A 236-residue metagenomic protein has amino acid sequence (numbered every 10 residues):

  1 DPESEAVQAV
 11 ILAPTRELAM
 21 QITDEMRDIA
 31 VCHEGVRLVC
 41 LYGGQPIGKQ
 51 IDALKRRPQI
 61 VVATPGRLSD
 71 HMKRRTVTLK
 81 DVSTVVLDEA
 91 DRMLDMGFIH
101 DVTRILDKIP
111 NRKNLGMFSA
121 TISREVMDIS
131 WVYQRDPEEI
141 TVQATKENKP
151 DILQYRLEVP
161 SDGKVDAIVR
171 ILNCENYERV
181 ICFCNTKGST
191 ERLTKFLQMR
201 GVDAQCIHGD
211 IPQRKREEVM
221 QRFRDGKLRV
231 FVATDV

Functional and structural regions predicted by a protein language model:
D1-V236: Conserved helicase RecA-like core
